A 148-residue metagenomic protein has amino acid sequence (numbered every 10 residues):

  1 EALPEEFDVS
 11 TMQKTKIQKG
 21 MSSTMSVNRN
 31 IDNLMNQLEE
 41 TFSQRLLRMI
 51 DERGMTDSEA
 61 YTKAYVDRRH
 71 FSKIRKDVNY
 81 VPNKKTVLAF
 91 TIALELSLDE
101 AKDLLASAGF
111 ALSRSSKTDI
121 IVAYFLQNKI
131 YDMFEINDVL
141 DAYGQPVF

Functional and structural regions predicted by a protein language model:
E1-Q37: General nucleic-acid-binding
S23-T56, F134-F148: A short, Lys/Arg-rich alpha-helix, primarily the initiator
I50, Y61, T91: The alpha-helix within a helix-turn-helix
G54-K73: Short alpha-helical DNA-recognition segment
T56, D67, N83, E95-E100 (+1 more regions): Helix N-cap / loop-to-helix initiation motif
V78-A93: Short, basic-rich loop-to-helix N-cap that marks the start of a DNA-contacting helix
L96-F110: Short C-terminal boundary/hinge segments that cap the last helix of small helical domains
S107-F148: Helix-turn-helix/homeodomain-like alpha-helical modules used for DNA recognition and transcription-factor dimerization
